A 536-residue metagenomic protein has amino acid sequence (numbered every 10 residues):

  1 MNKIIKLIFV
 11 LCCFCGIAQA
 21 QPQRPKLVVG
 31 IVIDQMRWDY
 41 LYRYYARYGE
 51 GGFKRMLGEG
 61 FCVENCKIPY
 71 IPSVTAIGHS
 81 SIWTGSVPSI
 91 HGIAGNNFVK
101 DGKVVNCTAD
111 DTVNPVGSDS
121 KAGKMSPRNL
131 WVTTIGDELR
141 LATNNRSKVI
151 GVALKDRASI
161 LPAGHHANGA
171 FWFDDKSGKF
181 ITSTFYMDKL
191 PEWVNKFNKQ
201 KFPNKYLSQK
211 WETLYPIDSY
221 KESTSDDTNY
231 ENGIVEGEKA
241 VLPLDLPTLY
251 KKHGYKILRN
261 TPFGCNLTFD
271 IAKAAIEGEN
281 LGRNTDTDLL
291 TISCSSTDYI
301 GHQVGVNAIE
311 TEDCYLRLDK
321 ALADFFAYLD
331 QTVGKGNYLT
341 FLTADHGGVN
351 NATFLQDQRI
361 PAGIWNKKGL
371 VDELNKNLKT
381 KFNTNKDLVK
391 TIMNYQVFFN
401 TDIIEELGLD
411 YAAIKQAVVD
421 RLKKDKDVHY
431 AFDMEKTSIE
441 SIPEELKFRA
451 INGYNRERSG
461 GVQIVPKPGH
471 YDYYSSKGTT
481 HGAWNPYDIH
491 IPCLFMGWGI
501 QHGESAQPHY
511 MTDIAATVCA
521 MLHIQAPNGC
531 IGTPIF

Functional and structural regions predicted by a protein language model:
M1-R24: Bacterial Sec-dependent N-terminal signal peptides
P25-R37, M56, I82, L139 (+8 more regions): Beta-strand elements within well-structured catalytic alpha/beta cores of enzymes that handle phosphate/sulfate esters
R37-R43, I68, K121-P127, Y255-P262 (+5 more regions): Second-shell loop/turn segments in exported
L41-I90, K148-V152: Short, structured active-site-proximal loop/turn typified by the sulfatase FGly-forming signature C/S-X-P-X-R
Y48, N65, V74, N96-K124 (+7 more regions): Secreted, luminal/periplasmic, and some membrane-associated catalytic domains that remodel anionic oxygen-ester
V63-W83, G151-L161, S293-S295, L339 (+2 more regions): Short, solvent-exposed turn/loop segments enriched in Gly/Ser/Thr/Pro and often Arg
V87, G95-D286, S295-H302, K423-K426: His/Asp/Glu-rich, glycine-adjacent segments that coordinate divalent cations and/or stabilize oxyanion chemistry on
G369-L409, T480-L522: Substrate-binding rim/cap in mid-to-C-terminal beta-strand-loop elements of soluble/periplasmic
